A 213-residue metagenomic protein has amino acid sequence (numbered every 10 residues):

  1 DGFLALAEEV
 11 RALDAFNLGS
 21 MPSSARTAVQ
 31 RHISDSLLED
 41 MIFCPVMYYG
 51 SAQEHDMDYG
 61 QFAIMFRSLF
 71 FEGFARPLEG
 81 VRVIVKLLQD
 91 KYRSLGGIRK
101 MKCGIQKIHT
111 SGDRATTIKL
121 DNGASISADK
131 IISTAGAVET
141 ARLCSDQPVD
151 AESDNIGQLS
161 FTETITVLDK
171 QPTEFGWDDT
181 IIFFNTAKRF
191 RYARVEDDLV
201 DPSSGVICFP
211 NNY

Functional and structural regions predicted by a protein language model:
D1-A15, M65-S68, L78, T180 (+1 more regions): FAD-dinucleotide binding site
D1-M57: Rossmann-like flavin
S20, S24, E79, V83 (+2 more regions): Conserved active-site and cofactor/substrate-binding residues in soluble primary-metabolism enzymes
A28-H32, L87, K91-L95, T134 (+1 more regions): Generic, well-ordered alpha-helical scaffold segments in large soluble proteins
D40-M41, M101, S133: General beta-strand structural signal in soluble alpha/beta enzymes
M57-A63: Short, flexible, mixed-charge acidic loops at enzyme active sites
A63-T116: Helical element adjacent to the flavin cofactor pocket in flavoenzyme catalytic cores
Q106-Y213: Mid-domain catalytic core of redox enzymes that form a hydrophobic substrate pocket/lid adjacent to a catalytic redox
